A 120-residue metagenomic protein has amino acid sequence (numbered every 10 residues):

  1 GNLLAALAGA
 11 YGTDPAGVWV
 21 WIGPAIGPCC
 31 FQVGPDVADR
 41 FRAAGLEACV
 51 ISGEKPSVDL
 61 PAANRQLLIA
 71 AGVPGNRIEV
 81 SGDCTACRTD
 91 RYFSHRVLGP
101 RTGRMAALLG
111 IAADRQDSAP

Functional and structural regions predicted by a protein language model:
G1-P120: Active-site microenvironment for binding and transforming phosphate-containing groups
